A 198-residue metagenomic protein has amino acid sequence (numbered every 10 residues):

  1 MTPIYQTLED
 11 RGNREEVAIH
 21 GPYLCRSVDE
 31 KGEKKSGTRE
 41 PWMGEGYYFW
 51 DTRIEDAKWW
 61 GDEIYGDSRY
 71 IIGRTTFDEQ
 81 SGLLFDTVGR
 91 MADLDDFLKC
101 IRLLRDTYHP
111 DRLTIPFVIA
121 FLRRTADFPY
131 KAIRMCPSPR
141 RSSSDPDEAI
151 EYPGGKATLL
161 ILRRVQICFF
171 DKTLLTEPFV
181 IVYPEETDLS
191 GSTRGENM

Functional and structural regions predicted by a protein language model:
M1-T2, G44-Y47, Y70: Short, surface-exposed beta-edge/turn micro-motifs
T2-E9, R14-I19, C25-R26, I72-M198: Active-site and NAD+-binding cores of ADP-ribose-processing enzymes
N13-M43: Short, flexible N-terminal segments of the mature chain
E30-G32, R53-W59, D147-E151: Short amphipathic alpha-helical surface micro-motifs
K35-I64: Extended catalytic/binding region for NAD+/ADP-ribose chemistry, centered on the ART fold
I64-R74: Cytochrome P450 catalytic domain signature, combining two hallmark sequence patches
